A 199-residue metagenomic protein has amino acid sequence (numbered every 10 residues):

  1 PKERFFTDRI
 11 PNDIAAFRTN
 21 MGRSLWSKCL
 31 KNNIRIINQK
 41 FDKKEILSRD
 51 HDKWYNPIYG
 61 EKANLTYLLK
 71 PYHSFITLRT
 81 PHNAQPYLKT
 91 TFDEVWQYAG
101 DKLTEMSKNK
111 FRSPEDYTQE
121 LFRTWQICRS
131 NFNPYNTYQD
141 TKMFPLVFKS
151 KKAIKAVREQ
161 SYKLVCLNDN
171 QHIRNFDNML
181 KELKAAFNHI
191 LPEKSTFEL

Functional and structural regions predicted by a protein language model:
K2-L199: ER/Golgi luminal nucleotide-sugar-dependent glycosyltransferases, focusing on the catalytic module
